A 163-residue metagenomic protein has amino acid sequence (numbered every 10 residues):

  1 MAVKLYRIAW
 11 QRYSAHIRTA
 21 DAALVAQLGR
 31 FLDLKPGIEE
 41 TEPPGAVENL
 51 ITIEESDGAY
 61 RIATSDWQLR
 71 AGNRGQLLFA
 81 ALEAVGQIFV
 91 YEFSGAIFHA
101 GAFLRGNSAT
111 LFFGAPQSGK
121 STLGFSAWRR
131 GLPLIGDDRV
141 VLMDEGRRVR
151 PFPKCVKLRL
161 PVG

Functional and structural regions predicted by a protein language model:
M1-P116, R129-R130, V140-G163: A noncatalytic interaction/capping subdomain that flanks phosphate/NTP-handling catalytic cores
S118-K120: Conserved glycine(s) of the Walker
T122-L132: A conserved segment at the C-terminal end of the G1
